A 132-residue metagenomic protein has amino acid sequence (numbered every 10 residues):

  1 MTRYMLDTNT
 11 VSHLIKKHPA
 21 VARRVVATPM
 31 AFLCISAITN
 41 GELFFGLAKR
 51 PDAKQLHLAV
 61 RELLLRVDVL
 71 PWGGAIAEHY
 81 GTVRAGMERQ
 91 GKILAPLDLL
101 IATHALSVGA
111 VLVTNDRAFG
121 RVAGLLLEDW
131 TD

Functional and structural regions predicted by a protein language model:
M1-I35, F45-L64, D132: Short, well-structured N-terminal submotif of metal-dependent ribonuclease cores
M1-T2, A102, L106-D132: Acidic, PIN/NYN-like endoribonuclease modules and their adjacent C-terminal/linker elements
D7, S36-T39, N115, A123: A secondary-structure boundary/capping signal
D7-T8, V21, L43, Y80 (+2 more regions): Generic structural signal for small/hydrophobic residues in well-ordered secondary structure, especially within
T10-V11, T39, I76, I101 (+1 more regions): Alpha-helix capping/helix-boundary segments
V11-S12, A22, G41-F44, L70 (+2 more regions): Nucleotide phosphate-binding site architecture
V67-V113: Active-site neighborhoods of divalent-metal-dependent phosphate/nucleic-acid chemistry enzymes
